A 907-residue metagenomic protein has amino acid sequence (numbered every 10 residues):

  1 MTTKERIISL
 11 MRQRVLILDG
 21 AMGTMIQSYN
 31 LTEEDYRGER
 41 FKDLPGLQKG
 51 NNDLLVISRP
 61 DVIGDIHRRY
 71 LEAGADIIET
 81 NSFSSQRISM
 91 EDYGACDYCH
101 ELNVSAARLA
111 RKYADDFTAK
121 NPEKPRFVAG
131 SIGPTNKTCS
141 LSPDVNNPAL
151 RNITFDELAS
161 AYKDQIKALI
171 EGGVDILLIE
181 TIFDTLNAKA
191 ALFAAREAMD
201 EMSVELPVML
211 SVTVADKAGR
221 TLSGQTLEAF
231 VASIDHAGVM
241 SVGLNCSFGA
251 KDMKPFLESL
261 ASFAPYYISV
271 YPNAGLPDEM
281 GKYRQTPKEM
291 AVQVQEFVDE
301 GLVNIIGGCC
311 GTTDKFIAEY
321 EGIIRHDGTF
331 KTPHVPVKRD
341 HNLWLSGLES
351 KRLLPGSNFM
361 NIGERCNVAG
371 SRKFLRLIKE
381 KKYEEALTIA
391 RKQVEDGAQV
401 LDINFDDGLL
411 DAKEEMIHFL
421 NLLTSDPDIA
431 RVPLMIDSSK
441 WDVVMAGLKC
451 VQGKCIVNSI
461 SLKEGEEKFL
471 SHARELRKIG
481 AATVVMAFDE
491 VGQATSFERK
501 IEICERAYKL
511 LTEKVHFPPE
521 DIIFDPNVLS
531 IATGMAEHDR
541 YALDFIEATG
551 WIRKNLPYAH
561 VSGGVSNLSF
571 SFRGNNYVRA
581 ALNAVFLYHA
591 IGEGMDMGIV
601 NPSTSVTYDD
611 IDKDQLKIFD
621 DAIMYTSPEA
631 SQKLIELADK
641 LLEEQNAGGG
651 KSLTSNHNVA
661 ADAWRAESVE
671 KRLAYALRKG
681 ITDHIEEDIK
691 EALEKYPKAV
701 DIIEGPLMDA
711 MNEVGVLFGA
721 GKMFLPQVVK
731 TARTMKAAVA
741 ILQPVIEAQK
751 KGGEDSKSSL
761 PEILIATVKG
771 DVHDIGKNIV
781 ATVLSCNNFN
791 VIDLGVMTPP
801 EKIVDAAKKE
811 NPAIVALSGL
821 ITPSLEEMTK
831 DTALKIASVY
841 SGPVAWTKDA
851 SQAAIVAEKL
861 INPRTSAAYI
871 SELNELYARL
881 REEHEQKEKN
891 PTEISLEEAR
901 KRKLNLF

Functional and structural regions predicted by a protein language model:
M1-E885, F907: Domain-level signal for soluble alpha/beta catalytic cores
